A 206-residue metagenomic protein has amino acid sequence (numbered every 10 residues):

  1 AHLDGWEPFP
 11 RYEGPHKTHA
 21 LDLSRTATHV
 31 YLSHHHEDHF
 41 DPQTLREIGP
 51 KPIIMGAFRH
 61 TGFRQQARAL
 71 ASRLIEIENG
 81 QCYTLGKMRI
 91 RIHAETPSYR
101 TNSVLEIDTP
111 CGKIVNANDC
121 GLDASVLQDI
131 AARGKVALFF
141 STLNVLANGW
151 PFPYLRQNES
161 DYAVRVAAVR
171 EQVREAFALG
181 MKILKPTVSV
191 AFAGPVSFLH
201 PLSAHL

Functional and structural regions predicted by a protein language model:
A1, T26-F40, I54-F58, V115-C120 (+4 more regions): Active-site neighborhood of phospho(di)ester-bond hydrolases with catalytic His/Asp-centered motifs
A1-Y31, P42-E47, L122-K135: Pre-active-site segment of Zn-dependent metallo-hydrolases
H2-F9, H93-I114, C120-S125, A131-G134 (+1 more regions): Active-site-proximal loop/helix segment associated with metal-binding centers of metalloenzymes
R11-G14, S98, C120, V169-R174: A conditional alpha-helix N-cap/helix-loop micro-motif detector
H35-F40, T61-R64, Q81-T84, S98-T101 (+3 more regions): Active-site environment of divalent metal-dependent phosphoester hydrolases
D41-P50, P201-H205: Metal-dependent catalytic neighborhoods of phosphoester/phosphodiester hydrolases
K51-G112: Metallo-beta-lactamase
A124-L206: Cap/insert and terminal regions of metallo-dependent hydrolase folds
